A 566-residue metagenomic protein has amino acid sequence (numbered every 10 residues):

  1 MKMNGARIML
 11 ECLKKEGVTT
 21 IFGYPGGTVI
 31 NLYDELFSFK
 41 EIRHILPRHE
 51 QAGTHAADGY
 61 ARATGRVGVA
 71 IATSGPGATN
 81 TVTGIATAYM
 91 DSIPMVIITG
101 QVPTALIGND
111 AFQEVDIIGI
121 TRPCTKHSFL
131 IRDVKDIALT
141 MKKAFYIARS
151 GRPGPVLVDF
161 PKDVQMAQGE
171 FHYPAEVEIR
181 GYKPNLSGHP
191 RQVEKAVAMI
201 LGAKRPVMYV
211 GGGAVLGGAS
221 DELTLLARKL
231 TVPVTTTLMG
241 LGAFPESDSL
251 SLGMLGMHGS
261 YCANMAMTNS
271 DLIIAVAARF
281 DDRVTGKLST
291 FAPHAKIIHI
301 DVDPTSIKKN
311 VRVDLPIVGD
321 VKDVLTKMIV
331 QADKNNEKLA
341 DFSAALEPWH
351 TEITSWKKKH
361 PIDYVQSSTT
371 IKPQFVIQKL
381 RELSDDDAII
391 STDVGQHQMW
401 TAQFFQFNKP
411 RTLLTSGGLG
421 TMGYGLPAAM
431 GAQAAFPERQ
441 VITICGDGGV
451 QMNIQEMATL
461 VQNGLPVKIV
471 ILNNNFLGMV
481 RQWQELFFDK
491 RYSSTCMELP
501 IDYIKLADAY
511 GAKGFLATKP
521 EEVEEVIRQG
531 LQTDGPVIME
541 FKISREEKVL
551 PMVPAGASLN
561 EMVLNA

Functional and structural regions predicted by a protein language model:
M1-D341, K379, L383-D386, P466-I471 (+3 more regions): N-terminal alpha/beta PP-like core and its mobile active-site loop of ThDP/TPP-dependent enzymes
A6-M9, K14, V18-T19, L32-L36 (+1 more regions): Active-site diphosphate/adenylate-binding microenvironment
G26-V29, G75, S92, P155 (+3 more regions): Glycine-rich phosphate/pyrophosphate-binding beta-alpha loops
I98, L106, F112-Q113, K308-N310 (+4 more regions): Thiamine diphosphate
K135, F171, H294-V394, P520-E521 (+2 more regions): Phosphate/pyrophosphate-binding active-site segments
L157, H299, S391, I444-C445: Generic enzyme active-site microenvironment
K162-Q165, H397, R545-E546: Short, internal active-site loops enriched in acidic
G211-V215, V365-Q366, G446: Conserved short loop/turn motifs at secondary-structure junctions
